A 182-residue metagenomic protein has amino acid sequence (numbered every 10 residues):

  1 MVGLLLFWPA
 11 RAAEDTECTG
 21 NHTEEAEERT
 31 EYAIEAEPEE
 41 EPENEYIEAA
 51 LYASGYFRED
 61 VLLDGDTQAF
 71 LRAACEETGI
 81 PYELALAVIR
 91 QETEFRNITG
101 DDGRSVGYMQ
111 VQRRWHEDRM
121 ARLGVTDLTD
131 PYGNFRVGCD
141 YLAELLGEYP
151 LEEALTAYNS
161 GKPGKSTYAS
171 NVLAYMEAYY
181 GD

Functional and structural regions predicted by a protein language model:
V2-F70, Y180-D182: N-terminal export signals and maturation junctions of secreted/periplasmic proteins
N44-D182: Catalytic glycan-binding domains that act on GlcNAc-containing polysaccharides
